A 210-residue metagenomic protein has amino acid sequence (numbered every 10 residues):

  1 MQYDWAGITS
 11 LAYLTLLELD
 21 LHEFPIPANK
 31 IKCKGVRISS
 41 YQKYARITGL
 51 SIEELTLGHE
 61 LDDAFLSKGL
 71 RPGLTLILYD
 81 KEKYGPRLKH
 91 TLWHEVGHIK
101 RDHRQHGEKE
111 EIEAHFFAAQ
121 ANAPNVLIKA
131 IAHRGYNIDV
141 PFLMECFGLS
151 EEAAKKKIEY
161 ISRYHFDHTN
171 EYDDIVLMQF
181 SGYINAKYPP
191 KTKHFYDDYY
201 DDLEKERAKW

Functional and structural regions predicted by a protein language model:
M1-W210: Active-site hotspot residues in diverse enzymes, especially metal/ion-binding acidic/histidine motifs
